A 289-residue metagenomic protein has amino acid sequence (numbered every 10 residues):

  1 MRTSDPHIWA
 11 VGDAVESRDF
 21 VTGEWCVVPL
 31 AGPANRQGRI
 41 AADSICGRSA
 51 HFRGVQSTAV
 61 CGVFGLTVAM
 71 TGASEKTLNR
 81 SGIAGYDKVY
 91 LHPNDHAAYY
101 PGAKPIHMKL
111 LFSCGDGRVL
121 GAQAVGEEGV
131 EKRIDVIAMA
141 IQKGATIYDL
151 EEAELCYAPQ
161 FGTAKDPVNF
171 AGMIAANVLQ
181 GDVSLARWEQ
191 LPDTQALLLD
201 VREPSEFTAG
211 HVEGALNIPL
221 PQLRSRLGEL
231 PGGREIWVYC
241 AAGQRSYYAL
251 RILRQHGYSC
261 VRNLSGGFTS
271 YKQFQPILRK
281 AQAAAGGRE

Functional and structural regions predicted by a protein language model:
T3-P6: Rossmann-fold NAD(P)-binding glycine/threonine-rich loop
D13-A14, G243: Active-site metal-binding loops of divalent metal-dependent hydrolases
A14-G126, P159-T163, P167-A196: Mid-to-C-terminal Rossmann-like scaffold of FAD/NAD(P)H-dependent oxidoreductases
E128-I147: A short, polar/charged loop-to-alpha-helix boundary motif
Y148-P159, T163-L197, E203-W237, A241-E289: Rhodanese-like catalytic fold shared by cysteine-dependent sulfurtransferases and DSP/PTP-type phosphatases
